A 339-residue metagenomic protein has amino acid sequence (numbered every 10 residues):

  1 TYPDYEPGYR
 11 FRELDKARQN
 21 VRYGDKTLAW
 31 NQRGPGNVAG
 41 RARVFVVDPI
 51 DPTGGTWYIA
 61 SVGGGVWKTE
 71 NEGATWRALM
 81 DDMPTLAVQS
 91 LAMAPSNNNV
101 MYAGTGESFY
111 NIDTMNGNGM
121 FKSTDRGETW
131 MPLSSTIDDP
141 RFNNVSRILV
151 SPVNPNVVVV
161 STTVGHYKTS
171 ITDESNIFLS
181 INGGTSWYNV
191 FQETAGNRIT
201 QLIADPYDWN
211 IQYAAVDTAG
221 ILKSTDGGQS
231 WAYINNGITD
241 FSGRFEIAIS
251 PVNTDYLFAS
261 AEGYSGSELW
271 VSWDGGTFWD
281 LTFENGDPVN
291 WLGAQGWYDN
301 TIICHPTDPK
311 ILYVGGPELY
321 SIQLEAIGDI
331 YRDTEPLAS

Functional and structural regions predicted by a protein language model:
T1-S339: Extracellular glycan-interacting surfaces
